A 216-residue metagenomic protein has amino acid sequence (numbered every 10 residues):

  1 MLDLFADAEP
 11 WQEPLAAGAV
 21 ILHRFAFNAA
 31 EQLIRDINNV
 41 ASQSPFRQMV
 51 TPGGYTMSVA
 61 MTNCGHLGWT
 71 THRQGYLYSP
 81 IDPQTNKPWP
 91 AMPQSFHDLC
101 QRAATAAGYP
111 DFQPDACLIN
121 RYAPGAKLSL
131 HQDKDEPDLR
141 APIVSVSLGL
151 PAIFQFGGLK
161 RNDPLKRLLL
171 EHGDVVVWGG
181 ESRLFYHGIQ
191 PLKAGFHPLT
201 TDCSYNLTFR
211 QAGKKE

Functional and structural regions predicted by a protein language model:
M1-E216: Non-heme Fe(II) oxygenase metal-center motifs and adjacent flexible, charged/small-residue loops
